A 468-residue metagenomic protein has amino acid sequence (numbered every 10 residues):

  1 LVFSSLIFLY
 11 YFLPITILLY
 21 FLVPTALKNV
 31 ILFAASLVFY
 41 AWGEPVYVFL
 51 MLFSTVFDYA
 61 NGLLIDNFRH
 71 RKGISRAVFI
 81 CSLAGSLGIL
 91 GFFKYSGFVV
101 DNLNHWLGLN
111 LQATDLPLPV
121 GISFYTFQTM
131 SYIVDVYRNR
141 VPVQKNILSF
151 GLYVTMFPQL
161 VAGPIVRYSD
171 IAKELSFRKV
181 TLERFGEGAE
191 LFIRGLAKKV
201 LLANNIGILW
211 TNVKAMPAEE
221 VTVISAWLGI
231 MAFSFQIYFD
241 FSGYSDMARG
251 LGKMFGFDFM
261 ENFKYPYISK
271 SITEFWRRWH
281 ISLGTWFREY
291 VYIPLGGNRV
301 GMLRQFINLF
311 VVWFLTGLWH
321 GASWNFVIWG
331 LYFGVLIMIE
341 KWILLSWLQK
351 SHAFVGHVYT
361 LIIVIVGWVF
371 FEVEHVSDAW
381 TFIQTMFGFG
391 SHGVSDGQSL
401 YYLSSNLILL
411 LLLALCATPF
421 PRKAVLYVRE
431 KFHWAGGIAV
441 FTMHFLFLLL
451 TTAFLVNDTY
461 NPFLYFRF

Functional and structural regions predicted by a protein language model:
L1-R467: Membrane-embedded transmembrane alpha-helical bundles that form the catalytic cores of multi-pass lipid-modifying
